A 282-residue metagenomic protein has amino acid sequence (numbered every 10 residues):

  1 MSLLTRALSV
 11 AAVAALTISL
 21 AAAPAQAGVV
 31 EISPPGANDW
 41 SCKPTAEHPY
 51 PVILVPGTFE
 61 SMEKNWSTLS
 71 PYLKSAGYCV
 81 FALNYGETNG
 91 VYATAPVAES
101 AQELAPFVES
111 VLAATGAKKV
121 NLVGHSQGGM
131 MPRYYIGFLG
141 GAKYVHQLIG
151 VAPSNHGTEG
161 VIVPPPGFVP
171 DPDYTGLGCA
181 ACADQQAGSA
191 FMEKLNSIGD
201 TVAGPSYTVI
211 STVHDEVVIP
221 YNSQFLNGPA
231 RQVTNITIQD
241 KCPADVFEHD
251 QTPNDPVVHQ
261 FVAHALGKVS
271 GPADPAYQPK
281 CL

Functional and structural regions predicted by a protein language model:
M1-A27: Secretory targeting and sorting signals
G28-P34, N38-K119, P166, P170: Active-site catalytic motif of lipid deacylating hydrolases and related acyltransferases
W40, L177-A180, D240, P279: Extracellular secreted precursors and ectodomains with disulfide-bonded cysteine-rich loops/domains
P44-H48, K74-S75, A114-T115, V123 (+3 more regions): Extracellular/periplasmic catalytic domains that process cell-envelope and extracellular macromolecules
V55-P56, V80, A98-N196: Serine-dependent carboxylesterase/thioesterase catalytic core of lipase-like alpha/beta-hydrolase/SGNH enzymes
G57-S61, Y85-V91, H125-M130, P153-T158 (+3 more regions): Solvent-exposed loop/turn segments at secondary-structure junctions within structured extracellular/periplasmic domains
S67, G157-P164, I219-S223, F247-E248: Short aromatic-enriched loop/helix-cap "lid" or pocket-rim segments at secondary-structure transitions that line
V202-L282: C-terminal catalytic-base region of ester-bond hydrolases, centering on the histidine of the charge-relay
